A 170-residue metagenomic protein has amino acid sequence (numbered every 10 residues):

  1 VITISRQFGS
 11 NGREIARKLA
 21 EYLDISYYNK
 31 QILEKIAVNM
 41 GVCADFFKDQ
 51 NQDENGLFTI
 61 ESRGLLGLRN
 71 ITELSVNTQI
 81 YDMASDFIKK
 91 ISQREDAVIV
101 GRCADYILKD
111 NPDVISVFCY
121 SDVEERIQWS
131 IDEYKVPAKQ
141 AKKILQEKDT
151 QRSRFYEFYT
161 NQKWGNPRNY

Functional and structural regions predicted by a protein language model:
V1-I2, L65-L68, Y81-D82, D86 (+4 more regions): Domain-scale detector for complete catalytic domains at protein termini or as standalone homologs
I4-A20: Glycine-rich phosphate-binding P-loop
S26-V38: Short beta-strand-centered segment that lines the nucleotide-binding/catalytic pocket of NTP-utilizing
A37-D96: ATP-dependent small-molecule kinase phosphotransfer cores that center on conserved nucleotide phosphate-binding segments
L57-S62, P137-Y170: Small-molecule kinase domains that catalyze NTP-dependent phosphoryl transfer to phosphate-bearing small molecules
G101-D105: Short, polar loop motifs at secondary-structure junctions
Y106-N111, G165-R168: Short loop/helix-cap segments at secondary-structure boundaries that form the rim of catalytic
D110-D132, A138-K148: Conserved phosphate-donor/acceptor-positioning beta-strand/loop module used by diverse small-molecule
